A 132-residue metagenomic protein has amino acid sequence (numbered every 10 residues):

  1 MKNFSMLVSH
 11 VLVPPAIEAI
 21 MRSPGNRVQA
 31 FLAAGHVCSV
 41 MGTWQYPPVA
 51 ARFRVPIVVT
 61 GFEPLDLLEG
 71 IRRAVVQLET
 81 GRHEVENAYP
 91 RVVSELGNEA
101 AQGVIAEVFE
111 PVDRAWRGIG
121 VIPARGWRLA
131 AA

Functional and structural regions predicted by a protein language model:
M1-S5: A short alpha->loop->secondary-structure connector
L7, V11-P14, E18-R22: Active-site loop-to-helix "anion-binding N-cap" substructures in soluble metabolic enzymes
L7-S9, N26-E95: A conserved active-site cap/scaffold subdomain adjacent to cofactor or substrate pockets
A16, R27, Q45-P48, A100 (+1 more regions): Exposed alpha-helical structural elements
E69-A132: Internal helical hairpin/lid segments
